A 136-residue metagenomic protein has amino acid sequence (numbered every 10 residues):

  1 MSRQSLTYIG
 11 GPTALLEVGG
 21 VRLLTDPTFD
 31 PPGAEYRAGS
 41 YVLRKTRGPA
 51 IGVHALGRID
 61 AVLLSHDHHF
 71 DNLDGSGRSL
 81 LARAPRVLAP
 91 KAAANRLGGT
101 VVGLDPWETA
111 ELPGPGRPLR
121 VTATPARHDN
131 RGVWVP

Functional and structural regions predicted by a protein language model:
S2-R3, R86-P136: Metallo-beta-lactamase
S5, V21-L23, R120: Residues that mark the start of a beta-strand
S5-Y8, Y41-A50, H68-D71, L104: Short gly/ser/thr-rich secondary-structure transition/capping motifs
T13-E17: Short beta-strand scaffold segments in enzyme catalytic cores
V21, R83-R86: A short helix->loop->beta-strand "cap" motif at the edges of active sites that frequently abuts
V21-L64, G75-S79, D129-V135: Pre-active-site segment of Zn-dependent metallo-hydrolases
G57, A82, R117-L119: Structured loop/turn residues at beta-strand edges in well-structured enzyme cores
L73-A84, A93-A94: Metal-dependent catalytic neighborhoods of phosphoester/phosphodiester hydrolases
